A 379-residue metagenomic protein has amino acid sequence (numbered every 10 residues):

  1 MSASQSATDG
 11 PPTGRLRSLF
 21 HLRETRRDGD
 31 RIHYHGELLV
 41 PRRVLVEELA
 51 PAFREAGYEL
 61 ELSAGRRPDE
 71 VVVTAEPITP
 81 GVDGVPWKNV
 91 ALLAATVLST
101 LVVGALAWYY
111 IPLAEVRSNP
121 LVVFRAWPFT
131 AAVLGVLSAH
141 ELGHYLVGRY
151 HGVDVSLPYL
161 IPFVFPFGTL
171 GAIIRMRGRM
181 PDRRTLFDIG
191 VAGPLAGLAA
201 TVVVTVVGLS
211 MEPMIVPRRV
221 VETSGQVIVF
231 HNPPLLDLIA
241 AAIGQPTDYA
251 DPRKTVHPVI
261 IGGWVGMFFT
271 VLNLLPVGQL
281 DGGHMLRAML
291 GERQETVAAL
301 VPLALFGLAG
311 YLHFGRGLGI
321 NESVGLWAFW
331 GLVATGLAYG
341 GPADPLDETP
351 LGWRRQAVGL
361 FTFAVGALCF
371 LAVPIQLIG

Functional and structural regions predicted by a protein language model:
M1-G379: Hydrophobic transmembrane alpha-helices and their immediate loop junctions in multi-pass integral membrane proteins
